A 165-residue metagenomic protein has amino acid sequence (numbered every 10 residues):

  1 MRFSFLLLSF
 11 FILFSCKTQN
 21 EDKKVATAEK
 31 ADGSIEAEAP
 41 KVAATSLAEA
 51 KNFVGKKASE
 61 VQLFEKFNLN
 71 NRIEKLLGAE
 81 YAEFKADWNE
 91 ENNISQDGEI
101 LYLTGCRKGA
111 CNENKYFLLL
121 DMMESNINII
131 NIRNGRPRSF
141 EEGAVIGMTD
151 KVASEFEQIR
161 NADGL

Functional and structural regions predicted by a protein language model:
M1-F5, T18: Positively charged n-region of N-terminal signal peptides that target proteins for export
L6-F10: Hydrophobic helical h-region of N-terminal Sec-dependent signal peptides in bacterial secretory/periplasmic proteins
I12-S15: C-terminal motif of bacterial Sec signal peptides marking the signal peptidase cleavage site
K17-S34: Short, low-complexity, disordered segments immediately C-terminal to signal peptides in bacterial exported proteins
K30-V54, A58, E65-F67, N71-S95: Central antiparallel beta-sheet cores of small beta-barrel/beta-sandwich binding domains
P40-S59, L63, F67, N134-L165: C-terminal partner/receptor-binding element of secreted or periplasmic proteins
F67-I129: Mature extracytoplasmic domains of secretory-pathway proteins
